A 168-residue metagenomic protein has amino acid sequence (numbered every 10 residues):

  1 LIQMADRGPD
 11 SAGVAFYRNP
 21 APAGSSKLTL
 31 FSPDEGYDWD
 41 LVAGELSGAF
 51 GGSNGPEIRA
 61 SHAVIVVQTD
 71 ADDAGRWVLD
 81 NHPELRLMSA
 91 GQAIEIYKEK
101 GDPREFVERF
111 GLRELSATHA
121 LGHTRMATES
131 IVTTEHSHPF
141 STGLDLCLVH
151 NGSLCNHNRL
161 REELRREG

Functional and structural regions predicted by a protein language model:
L1-G168: N-terminal segments that mediate ammonia production and transfer in glutamine-dependent amidotransferase systems
